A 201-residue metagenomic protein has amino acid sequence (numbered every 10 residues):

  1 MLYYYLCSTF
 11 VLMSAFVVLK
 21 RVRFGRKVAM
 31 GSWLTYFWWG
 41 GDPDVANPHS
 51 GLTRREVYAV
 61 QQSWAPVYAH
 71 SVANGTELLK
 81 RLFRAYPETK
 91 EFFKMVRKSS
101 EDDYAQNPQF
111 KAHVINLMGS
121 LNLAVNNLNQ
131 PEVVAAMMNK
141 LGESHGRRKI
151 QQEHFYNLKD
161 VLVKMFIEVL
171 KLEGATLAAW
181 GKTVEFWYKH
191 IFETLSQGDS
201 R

Functional and structural regions predicted by a protein language model:
L6, V11-R201: Globin-like tetrapyrrole-binding proteins
